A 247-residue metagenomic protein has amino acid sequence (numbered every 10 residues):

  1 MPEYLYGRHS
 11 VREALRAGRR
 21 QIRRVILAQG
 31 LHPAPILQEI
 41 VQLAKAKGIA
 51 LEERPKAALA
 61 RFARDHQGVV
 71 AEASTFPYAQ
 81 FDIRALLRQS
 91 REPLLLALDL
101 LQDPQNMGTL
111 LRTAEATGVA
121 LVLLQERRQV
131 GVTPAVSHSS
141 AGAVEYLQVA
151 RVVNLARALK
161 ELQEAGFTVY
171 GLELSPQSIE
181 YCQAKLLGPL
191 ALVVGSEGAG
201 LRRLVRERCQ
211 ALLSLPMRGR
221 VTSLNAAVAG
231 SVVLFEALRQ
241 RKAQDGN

Functional and structural regions predicted by a protein language model:
M1-A85, Q89: N-terminal positively charged helical leader segments and presequences
E3, Q29, D99-L100, Q125 (+4 more regions): Glycine- and other small-residue-rich loops at beta-strand/loop junctions that grip anionic moieties
G7, D99, N106, S223-N225: Active-site helix-initiating loop/hinge in glycosyltransferases
P35, R88-I179: RNA substrate-binding interface of SAM-dependent RNA methyltransferases
A50-R54, A150, L213: General small-molecule cofactor/ligand-binding pocket signal
A116, H138-A143, R203-N247: Structured adenosyl-cofactor binding patch, chiefly the S-adenosyl-L-methionine
Y170-A226: Active-site/ligand-binding-proximal alpha/beta "capping" segment
